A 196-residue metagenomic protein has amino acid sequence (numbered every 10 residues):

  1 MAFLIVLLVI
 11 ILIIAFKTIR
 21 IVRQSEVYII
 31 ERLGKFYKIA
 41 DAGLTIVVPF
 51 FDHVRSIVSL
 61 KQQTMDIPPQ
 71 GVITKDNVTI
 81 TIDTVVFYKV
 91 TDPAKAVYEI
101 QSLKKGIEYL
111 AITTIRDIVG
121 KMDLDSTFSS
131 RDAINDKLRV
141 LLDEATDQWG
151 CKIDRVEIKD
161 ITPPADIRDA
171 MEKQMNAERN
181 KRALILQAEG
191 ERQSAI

Functional and structural regions predicted by a protein language model:
M1-K181, I185-Q187: N-terminal hydrophobic membrane-entry segments
G190-I196: Short, intrinsically disordered, charge-balanced linker/junction segments flanking boundaries in proteins
